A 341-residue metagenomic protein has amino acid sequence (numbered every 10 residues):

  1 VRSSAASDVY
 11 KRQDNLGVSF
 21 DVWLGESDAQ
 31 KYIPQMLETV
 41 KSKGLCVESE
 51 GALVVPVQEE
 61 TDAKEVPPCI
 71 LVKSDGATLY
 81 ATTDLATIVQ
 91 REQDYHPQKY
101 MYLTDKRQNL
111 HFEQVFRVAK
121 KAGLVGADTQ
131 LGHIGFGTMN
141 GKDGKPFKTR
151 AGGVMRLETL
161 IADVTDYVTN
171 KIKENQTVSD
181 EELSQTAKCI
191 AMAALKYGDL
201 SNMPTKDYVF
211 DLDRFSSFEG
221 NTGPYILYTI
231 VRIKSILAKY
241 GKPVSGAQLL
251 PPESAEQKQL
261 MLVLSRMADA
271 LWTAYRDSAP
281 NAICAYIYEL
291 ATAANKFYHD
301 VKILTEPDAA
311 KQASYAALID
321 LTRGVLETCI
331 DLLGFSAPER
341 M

Functional and structural regions predicted by a protein language model:
V1-A6, Y10: Single conserved hydrophobic/aromatic residue that forms the stacking wall/gate of nucleotide- or nucleobase-binding
K11-K121, F147, K188, L200-P204 (+1 more regions): Structured secondary-structure scaffolds
K11-N15, T39, K171, I236 (+2 more regions): Short alpha-helical functional segments enriched in proximate histidine and acidic residues
L16-Q30, E48-Q58, D128-F136, G246-L250 (+2 more regions): Long, charged, glycine-rich C-terminal linkers/tails
V22, M101-T104, S216-S217, L271-R276: Short, well-ordered beta-strand elements within core beta-sheets of diverse protein domains
I88, E92-G246, T292, K296 (+1 more regions): Catalytic adenosine-cofactor/nucleotide-binding cores of aminoacyl-tRNA synthetases and other
F215, G223, Y240-M341: Basic, alpha-helical terminal appendages of large translation-related enzymes
